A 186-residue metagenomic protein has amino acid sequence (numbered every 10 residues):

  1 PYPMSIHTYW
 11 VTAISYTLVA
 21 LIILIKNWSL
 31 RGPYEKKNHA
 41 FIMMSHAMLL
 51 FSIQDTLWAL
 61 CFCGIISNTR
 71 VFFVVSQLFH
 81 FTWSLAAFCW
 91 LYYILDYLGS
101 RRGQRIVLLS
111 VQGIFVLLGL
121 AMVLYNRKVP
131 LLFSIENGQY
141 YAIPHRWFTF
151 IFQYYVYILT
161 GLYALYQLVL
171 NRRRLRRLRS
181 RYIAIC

Functional and structural regions predicted by a protein language model:
Y2-I22, T149-Y155: Hydrophobic transmembrane alpha-helical segments in integral membrane proteins
Y2-V11, S100-V107, V116-G119, Y166-L170: Charged/polar interaction segments and conserved charged motifs
P3-I6, R70-T82, Q139-Q153: Short aromatic-rich membrane-water interface segments that cap or initiate transmembrane helices in multi-pass membrane
W10-G32, K36-N68, V75-Y92, S110-K128 (+1 more regions): Hydrophobic alpha-helical transmembrane segments of multi-pass membrane proteins
L21-N27, C89-Y93, F152-R177: Alpha-helical transmembrane segments in multipass membrane proteins, preferentially the mid-helix core
N27-I42, L95-L108, L168-S180: Membrane-interface helix-boundary motifs at transmembrane edges
L98-L159: Membrane-proximal helix-loop-helix units in multi-pass membrane proteins
I158-T160, R181-C186: Hydrophobic membrane-spanning alpha-helices of multi-pass integral membrane proteins
